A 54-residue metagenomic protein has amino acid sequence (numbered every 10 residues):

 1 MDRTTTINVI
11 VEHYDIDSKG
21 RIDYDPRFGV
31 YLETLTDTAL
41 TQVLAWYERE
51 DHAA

Functional and structural regions predicted by a protein language model:
M1: Glycine- and charge-rich intrinsically disordered segments
T4-A54: Acidic, low-complexity, intrinsically disordered interaction modules
